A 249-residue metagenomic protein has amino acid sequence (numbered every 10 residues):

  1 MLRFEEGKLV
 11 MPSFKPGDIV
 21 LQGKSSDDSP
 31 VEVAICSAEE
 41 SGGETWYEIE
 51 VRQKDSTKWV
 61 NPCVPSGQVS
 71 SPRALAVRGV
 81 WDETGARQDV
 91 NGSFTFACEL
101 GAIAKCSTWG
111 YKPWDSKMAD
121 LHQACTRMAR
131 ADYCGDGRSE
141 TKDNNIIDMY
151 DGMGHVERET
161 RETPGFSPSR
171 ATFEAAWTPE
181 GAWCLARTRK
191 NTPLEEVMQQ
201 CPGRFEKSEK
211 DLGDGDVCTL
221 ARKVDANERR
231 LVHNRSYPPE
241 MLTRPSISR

Functional and structural regions predicted by a protein language model:
L2-R249: Long, compositionally biased low-complexity segments
